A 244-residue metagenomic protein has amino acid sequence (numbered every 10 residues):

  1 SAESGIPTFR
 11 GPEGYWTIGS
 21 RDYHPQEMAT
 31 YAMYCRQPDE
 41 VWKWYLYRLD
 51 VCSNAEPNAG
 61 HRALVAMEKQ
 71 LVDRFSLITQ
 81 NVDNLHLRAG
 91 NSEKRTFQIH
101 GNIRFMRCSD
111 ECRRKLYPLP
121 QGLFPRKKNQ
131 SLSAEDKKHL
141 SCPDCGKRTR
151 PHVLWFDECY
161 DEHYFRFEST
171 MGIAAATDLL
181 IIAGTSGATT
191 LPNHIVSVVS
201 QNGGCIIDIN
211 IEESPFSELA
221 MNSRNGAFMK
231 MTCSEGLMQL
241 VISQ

Functional and structural regions predicted by a protein language model:
S1-Q244: Conserved catalytic core of sirtuin-type NAD+-dependent deacylases
